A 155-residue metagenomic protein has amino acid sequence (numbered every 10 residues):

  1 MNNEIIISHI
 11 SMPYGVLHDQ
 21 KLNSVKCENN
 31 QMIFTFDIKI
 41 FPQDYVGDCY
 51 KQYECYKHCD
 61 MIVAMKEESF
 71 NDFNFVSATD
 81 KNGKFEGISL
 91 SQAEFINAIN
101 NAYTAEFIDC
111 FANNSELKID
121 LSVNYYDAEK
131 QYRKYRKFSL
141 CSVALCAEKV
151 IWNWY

Functional and structural regions predicted by a protein language model:
M1-Y155: Surface-exposed, interaction-prone regions used to assemble/regulate multi-protein complexes
